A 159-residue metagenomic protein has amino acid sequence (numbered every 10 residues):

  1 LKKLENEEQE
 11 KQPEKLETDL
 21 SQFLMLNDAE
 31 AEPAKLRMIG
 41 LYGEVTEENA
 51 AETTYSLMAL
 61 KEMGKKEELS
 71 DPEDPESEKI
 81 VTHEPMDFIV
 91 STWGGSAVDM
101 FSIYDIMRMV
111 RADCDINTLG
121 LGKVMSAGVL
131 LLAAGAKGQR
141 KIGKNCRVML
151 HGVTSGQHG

Functional and structural regions predicted by a protein language model:
L1-G159: Terminal-region recognition feature
